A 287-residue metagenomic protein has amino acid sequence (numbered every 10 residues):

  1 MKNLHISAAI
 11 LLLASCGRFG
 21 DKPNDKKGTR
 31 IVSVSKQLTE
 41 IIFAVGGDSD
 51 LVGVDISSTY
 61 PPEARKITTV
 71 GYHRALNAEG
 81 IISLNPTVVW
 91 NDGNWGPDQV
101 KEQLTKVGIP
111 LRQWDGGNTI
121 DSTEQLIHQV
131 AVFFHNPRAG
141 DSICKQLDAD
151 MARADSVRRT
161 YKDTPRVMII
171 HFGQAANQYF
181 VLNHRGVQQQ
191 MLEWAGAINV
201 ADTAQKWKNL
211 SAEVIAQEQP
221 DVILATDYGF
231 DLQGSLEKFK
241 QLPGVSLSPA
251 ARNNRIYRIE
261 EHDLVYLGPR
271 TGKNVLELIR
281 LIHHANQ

Functional and structural regions predicted by a protein language model:
K2-A9: Sec-dependent signal peptide recognition, specifically the positively charged N-region followed immediately by
A14-S15: C-terminal motif of bacterial Sec signal peptides marking the signal peptidase cleavage site
T29, S122, H128-V132, D141-S142 (+1 more regions): Structured C-terminal subdomain patch of bacterial secreted/periplasmic proteins
T29-I42, A139-A195: Basic- and aromatic-lined ligand-binding clefts that recognize polyanionic substrates
R30-W95, Q99, T203: A short, structured surface patch at a secondary-structure boundary
D55, L182-W207, D227, R258: His/Asp/Glu-enriched short active-site or ligand-binding loop at hydrolase and phosphoryl-transfer sites
A78-N91, A212-Y228: Proline-aspartate-enriched helix->loop->beta-strand connector
